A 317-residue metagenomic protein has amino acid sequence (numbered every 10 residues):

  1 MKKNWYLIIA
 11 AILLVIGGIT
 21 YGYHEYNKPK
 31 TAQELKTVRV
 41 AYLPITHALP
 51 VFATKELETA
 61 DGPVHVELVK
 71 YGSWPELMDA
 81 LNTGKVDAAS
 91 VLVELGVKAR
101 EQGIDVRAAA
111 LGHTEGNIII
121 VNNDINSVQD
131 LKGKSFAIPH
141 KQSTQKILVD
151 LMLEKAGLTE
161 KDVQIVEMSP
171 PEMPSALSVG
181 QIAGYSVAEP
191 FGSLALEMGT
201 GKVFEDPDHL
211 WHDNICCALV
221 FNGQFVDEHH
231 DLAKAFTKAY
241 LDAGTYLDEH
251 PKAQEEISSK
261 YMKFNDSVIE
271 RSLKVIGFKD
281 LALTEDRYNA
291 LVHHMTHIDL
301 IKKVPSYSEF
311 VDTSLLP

Functional and structural regions predicted by a protein language model:
M1-I12: N-terminal Sec-pathway targeting helices
G18-Y23, H65, T144-Q164, K238-V268 (+1 more regions): Ligand-binding clefts/hinges and TM-proximal coupling segments of bilobed small-molecule sensing domains
Y23-L158, Q164-E167, A183-E189, T200-V203 (+1 more regions): Short, glycine-/small- and polar/acidic-enriched structural segments that line small-molecule recognition paths
L49-A53, D79, T83, V97 (+11 more regions): Solvent-exposed, polar/charged alpha-helical surfaces in well-ordered, non-transmembrane soluble domains, broadly
E58-V64, H209-W211, F278-E285: Short, solvent-exposed loop/beta-turn-alpha elements that line the ligand-binding surface or hinge of extracytoplasmic
V93-L95, V166, P171-S258: Pocket-lining segment of extracytoplasmic ligand-binding domains
D227-K302: Secondary-structure end/capping motifs
T296-P317: Conserved C-terminal helix/tail region of periplasmic/extracytoplasmic solute-binding proteins
